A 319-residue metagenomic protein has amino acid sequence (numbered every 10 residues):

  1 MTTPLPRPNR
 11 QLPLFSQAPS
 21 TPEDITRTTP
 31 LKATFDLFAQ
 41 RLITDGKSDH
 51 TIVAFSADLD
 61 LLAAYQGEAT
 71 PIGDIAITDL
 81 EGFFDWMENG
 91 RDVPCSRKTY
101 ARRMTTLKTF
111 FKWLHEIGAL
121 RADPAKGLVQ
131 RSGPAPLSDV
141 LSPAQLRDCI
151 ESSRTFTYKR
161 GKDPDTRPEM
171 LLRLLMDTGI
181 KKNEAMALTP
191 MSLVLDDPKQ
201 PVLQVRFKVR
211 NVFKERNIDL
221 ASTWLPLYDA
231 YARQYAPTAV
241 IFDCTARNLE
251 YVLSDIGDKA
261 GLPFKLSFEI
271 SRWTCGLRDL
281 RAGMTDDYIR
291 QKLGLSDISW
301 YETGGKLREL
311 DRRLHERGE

Functional and structural regions predicted by a protein language model:
M1-T44: N-terminal DNA-binding module of tyrosine recombinases/phage integrases
D36-H50, S56-L137, Y158: N-terminal core-binding DNA-recognition domain of tyrosine recombinases/integrases
L107, L171-L172, G179, N183-L188 (+1 more regions): Alpha-helix N-cap/helix-start motif at helix boundaries, enriched for small hydrophobics
L120, P134-S152, N211-S222: DNA breakage-rejoining catalytic core of tyrosine-based enzymes
D148-K182: Basic, Lys/Arg- and aromatic-enriched nucleic-acid-binding interface segment
Y158, Y251-Q291, L295, E309-G318: Short, basic (Lys/Arg/His-rich) helix/loop patches that form interaction surfaces in the mid-to-C-terminal regions
A187-W224: Conserved tyrosine-mediated DNA breakage-rejoining catalytic core shared by Y-recombinases
D219-P263, C275: Active-site/catalytic core of tyrosine-dependent DNA strand-transfer enzymes
